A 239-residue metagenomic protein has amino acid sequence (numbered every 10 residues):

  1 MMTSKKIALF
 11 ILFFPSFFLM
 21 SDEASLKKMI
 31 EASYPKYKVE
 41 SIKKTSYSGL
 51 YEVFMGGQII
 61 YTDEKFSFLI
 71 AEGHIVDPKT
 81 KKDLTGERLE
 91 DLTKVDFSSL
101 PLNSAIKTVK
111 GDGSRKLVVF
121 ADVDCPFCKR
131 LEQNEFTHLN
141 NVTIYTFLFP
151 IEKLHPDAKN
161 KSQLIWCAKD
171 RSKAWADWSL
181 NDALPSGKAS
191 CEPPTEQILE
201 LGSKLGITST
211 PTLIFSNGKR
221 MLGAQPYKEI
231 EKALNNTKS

Functional and structural regions predicted by a protein language model:
M1-S4: N-terminal secretory signal peptides that target proteins for export/translocation
K6-P15: Sec-dependent N-terminal signal peptides
P15-S21: N-terminal signal peptide c-region/cleavage motif recognized by signal peptidases
S21-N160, D177-L180, G187-T210, P226-S239: Extracytoplasmic thiol/disulfide redox context detector
G56, S216-N217: Short strand-coil-strand connectors
K161-W175: Acidic, Ser/Thr-rich peripheral helices and adjacent loops at domain boundaries
L222-G223: Short, exposed beta-strand-loop hairpins at the edges of beta-sheets in extracellular/periplasmic proteins
